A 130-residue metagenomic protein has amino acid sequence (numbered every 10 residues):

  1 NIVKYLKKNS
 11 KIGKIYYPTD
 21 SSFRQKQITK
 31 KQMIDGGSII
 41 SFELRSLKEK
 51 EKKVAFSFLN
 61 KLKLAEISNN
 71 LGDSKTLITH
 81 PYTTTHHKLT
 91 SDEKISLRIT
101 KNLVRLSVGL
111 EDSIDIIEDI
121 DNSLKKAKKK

Functional and structural regions predicted by a protein language model:
N1-S74, L89-I95: Conserved small-domain helix->loop->beta segment predominantly found in fold-type I
K48, K75-K130: PLP-dependent enzyme catalytic core of the Aspartate aminotransferase-like
